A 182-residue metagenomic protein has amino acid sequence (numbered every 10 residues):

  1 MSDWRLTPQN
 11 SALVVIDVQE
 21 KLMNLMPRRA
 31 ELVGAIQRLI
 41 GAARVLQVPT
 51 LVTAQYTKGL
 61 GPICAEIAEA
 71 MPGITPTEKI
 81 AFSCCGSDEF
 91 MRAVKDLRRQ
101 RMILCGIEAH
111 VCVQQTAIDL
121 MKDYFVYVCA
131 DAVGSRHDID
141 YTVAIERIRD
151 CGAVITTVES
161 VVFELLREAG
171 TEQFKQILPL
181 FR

Functional and structural regions predicted by a protein language model:
S2-A12, L46, K58-R182: Active-site-adjacent betaalpha module
P8-S11, P27-V52, T57: A short alpha/beta connector and helix-capping loop motif
D17: Residue(s) in the substrate-gating loop at a strand-loop-helix junction that position the organic substrate next
E20-N24: Short acidic, Gly/Ser-rich segments with clustered Asp/Glu that frequently serve as metal-coordination loops in enzyme
L25-P27, L51-V52, I103-L104, D131-A132: Short, contiguous strand/loop micro-motifs
L25-R29, I139-D140: Short, solvent-exposed loop/turn segments at secondary-structure boundaries
